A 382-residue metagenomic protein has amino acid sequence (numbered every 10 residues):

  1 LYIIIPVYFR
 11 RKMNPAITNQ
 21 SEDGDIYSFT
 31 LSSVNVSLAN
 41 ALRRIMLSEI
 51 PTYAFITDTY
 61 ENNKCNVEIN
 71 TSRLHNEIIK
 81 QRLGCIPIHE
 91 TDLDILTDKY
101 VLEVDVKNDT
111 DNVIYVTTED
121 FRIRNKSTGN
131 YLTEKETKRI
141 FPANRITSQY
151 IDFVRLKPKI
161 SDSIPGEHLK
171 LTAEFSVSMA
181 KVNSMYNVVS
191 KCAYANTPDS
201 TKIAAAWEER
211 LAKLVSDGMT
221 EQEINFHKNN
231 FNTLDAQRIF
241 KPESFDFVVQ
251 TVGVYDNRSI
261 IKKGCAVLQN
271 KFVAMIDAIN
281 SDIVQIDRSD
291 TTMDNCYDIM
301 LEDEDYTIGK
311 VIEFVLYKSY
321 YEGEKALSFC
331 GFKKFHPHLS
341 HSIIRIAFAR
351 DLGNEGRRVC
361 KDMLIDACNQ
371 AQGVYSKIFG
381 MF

Functional and structural regions predicted by a protein language model:
I4-F382: Protein-protein interaction/assembly regions in multi-subunit complexes
